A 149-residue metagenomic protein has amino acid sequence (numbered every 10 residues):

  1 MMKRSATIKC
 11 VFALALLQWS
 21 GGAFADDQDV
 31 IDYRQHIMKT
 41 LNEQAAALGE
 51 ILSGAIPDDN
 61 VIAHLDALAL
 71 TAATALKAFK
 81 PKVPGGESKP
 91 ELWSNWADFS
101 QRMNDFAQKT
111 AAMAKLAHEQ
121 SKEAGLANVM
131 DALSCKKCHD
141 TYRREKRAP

Functional and structural regions predicted by a protein language model:
M1-M2, F24-D26: Basic/polar N-terminal segments that are highly enriched at the extreme N-terminus, encompassing both cleavable
M2-V11: Bacterial N-terminal signal peptides that target proteins for export
A15-Q18: Classical Sec-dependent N-terminal signal peptides that target proteins to the secretory pathway
S20-G22: N-terminal signal peptide c-region/cleavage motif recognized by signal peptidases
D27-P149: Sequence context surrounding c-type heme c attachment/ligation sites in exported
